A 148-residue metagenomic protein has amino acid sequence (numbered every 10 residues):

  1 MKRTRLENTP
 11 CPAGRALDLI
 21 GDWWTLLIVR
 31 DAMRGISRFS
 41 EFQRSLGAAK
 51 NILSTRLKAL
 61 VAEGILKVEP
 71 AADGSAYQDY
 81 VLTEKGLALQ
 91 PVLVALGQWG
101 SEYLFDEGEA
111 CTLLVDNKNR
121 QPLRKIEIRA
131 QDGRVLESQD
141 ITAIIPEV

Functional and structural regions predicted by a protein language model:
M1-E7: A detector for short, charged/polar N-terminal pre-domain segments
C11-I52: N-terminal helix-turn-helix DNA-binding core of bacterial DNA-binding proteins
A16, L26, E63, V92-Y103: Alpha-helical linker/hinge and terminal dimerization helices associated with HTH transcriptional regulators
G21, A72-L93: Basic, amphipathic "hinge/linker" alpha-helix immediately C-terminal to the N-terminal HTH DNA-binding motif
R34-I36, G86-L87, R120: Short, charged/polar surface micro-motifs in flexible loops or helix N-caps
F39, Q43-A71, S75: Canonical helix-turn-helix DNA-binding module
V94, Q98-V148: C-terminal regulatory/oligomerization modules of transcriptional regulators
